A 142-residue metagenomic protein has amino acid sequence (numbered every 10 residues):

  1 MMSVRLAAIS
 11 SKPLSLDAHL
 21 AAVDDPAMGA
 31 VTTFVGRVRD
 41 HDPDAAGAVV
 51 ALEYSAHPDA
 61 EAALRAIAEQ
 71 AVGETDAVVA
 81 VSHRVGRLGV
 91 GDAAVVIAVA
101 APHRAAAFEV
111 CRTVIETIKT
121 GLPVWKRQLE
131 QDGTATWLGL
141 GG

Functional and structural regions predicted by a protein language model:
M1-V95, P102-R112, E116-G142: N-terminal, polar/charged subdomain of small-to-medium soluble alpha/beta proteins
